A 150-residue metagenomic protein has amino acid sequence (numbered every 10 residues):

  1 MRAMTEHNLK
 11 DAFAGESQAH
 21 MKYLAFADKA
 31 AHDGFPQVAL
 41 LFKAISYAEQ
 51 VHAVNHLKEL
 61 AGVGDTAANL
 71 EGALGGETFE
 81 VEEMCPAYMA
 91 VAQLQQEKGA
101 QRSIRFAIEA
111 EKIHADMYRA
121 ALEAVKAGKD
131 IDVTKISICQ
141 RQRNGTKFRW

Functional and structural regions predicted by a protein language model:
M1-W150: Non-heme di-metal
